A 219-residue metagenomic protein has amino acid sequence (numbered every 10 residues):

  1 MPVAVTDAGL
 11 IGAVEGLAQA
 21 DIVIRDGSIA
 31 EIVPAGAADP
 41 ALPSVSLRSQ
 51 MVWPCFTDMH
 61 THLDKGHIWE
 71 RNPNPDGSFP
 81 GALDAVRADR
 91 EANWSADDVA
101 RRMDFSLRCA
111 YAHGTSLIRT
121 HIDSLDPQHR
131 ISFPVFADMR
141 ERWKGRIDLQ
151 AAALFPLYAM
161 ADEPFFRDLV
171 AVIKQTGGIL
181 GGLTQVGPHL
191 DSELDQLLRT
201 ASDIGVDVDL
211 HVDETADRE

Functional and structural regions predicted by a protein language model:
M1-P40: N-terminal metal-binding scaffold of metallo-dependent hydrolase/deaminase domains
P2-V3, D26, A38-G81: Replace "His-x-His-based motif
A8, I22, G27, S49 (+4 more regions): Divalent metal-coordination and catalytic microenvironments
P54-G66, I122, D207-T215: Histidine-centered catalytic micro-motifs
G66-V99, V172-I179, T200, I204: Active-site gating loops and adjacent loop-to-helix segments of metal-dependent hydrolytic enzymes
G77-R130, L183-G187: Divalent metal-binding segments
I131-R146, A161-E219: Histidine/acidic residue-rich metal-binding segments in metalloenzymes
